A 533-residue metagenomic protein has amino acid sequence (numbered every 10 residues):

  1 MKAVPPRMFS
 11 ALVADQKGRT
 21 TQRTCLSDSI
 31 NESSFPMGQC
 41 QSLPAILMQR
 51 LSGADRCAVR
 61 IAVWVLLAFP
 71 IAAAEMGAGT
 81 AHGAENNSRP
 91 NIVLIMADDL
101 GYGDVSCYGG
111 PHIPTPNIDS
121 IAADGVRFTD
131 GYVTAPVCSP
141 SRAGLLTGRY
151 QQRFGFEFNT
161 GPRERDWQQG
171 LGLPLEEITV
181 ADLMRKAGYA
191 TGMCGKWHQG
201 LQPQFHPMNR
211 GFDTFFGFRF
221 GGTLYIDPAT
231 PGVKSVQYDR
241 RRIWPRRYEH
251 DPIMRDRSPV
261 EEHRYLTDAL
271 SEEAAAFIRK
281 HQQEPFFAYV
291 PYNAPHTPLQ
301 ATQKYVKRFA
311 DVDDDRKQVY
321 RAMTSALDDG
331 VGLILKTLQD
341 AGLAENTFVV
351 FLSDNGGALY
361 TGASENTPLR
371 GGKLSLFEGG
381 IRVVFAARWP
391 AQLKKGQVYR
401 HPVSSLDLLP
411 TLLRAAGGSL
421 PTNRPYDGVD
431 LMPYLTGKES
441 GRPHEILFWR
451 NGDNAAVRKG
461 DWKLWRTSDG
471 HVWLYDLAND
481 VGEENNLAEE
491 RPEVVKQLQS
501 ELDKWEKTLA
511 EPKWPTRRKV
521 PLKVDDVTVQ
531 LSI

Functional and structural regions predicted by a protein language model:
M1-V59: N-terminal secretory signal peptides that target proteins for export/translocation
L67-F69, A73-W473, L477-K507, P512-I533: Formylglycine-dependent sulfatase
